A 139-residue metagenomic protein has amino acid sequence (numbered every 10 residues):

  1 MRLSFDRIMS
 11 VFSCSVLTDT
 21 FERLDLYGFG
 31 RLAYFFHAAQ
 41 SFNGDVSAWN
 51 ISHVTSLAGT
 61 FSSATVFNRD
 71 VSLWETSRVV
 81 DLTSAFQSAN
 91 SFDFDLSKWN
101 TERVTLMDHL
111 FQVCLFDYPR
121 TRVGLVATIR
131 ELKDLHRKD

Functional and structural regions predicted by a protein language model:
M1-D139: Negatively charged
